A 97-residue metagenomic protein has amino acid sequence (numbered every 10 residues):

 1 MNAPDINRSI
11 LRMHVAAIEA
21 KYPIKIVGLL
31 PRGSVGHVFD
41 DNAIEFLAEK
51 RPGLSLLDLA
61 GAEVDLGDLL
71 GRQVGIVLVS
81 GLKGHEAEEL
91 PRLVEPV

Functional and structural regions predicted by a protein language model:
M1-F39, K50-V97: Catalytic core of pol beta-like nucleotidyltransferases
E45-A48: Short, hydrophobic beta-strand segments
